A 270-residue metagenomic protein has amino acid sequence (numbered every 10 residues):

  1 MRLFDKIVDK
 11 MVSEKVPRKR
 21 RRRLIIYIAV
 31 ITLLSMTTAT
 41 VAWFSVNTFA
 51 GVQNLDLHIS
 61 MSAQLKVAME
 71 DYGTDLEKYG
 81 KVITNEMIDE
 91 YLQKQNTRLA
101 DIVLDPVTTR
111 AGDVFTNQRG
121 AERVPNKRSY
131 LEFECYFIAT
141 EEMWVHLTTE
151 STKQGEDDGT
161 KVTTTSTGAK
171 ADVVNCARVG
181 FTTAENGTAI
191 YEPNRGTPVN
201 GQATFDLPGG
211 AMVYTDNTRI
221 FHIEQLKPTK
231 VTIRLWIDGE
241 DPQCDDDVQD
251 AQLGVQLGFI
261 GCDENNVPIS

Functional and structural regions predicted by a protein language model:
L3, D9-R98, Q249-L253, G261-S270: Short, polar/proline-rich extracytoplasmic segments that appear immediately after membrane translocation
D9-R20, N85-V124, G187-P228, R234: Extracellular adhesion/glycan-binding regions together with long Ser/Thr- and acidic-residue-rich low-complexity tracts
V16-R18, A42, D157, V174 (+1 more regions): Short, structured coil/loop segments at alpha-helix boundaries
M36, T48, L99-P198: Surface-exposed interaction patch
V41-W43, G51, A68-Y72, Q93 (+8 more regions): A composition-driven signal for long, intrinsically disordered, charge-rich low-complexity tracts
F49, S62-Q64, T74, I88 (+7 more regions): Generic "edge-of-domain/loop-turn" microfeature
L57, V67, C135, V179-F181 (+1 more regions): Generic structural hydrophobic/aromatic packing signal, biased to beta-strands
A111-D158, G201-S270: C-terminal, structured domain-capping segment
